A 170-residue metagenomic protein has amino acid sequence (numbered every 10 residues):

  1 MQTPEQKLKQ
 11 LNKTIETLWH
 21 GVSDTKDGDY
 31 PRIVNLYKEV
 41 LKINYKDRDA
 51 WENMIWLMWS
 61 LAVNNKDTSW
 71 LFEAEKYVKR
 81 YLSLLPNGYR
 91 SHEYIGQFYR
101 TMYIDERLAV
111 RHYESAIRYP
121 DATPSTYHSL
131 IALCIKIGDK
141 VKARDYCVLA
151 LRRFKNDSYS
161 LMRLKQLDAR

Functional and structural regions predicted by a protein language model:
M1-L36: N-terminal leader/linker segments that initiate helical-solenoid repeat arrays
M1-Q2, L11, P124, K136-R170: Terminal, low-structured helical/coil segments at or just beyond the last alpha-helical repeat
I15-D27, I55, W59-K66, G96-I104 (+3 more regions): Short coil/turn linking the two alpha-helices of tandem helical-hairpin repeats
G28-N35, N64-K79, M102-S115, I137-Y146: Structural signature of tandem alpha-helical TPR/SEL1-like repeats, specifically the intra-repeat loop/turn
I43, L84-L85, R118-Y119, R152-F154: Structural marker of alpha-solenoid helical repeat scaffolds
D47, G88, A122-T123, N156-D157: Residue-level recognition of tetratricopeptide repeat
E52-N53, R90-Y94, P124-A132, D145 (+1 more regions): Alpha-solenoid helical repeat scaffolds
